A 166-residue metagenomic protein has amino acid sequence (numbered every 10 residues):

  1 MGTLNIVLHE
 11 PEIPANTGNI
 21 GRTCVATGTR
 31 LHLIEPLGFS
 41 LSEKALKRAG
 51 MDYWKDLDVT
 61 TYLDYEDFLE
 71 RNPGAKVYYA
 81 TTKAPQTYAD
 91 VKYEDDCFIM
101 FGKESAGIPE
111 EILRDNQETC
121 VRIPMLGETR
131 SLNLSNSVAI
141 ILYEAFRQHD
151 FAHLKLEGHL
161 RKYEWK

Functional and structural regions predicted by a protein language model:
M1-K166: Post-transcriptional modification and biogenesis factors for structured RNAs of the translation apparatus
